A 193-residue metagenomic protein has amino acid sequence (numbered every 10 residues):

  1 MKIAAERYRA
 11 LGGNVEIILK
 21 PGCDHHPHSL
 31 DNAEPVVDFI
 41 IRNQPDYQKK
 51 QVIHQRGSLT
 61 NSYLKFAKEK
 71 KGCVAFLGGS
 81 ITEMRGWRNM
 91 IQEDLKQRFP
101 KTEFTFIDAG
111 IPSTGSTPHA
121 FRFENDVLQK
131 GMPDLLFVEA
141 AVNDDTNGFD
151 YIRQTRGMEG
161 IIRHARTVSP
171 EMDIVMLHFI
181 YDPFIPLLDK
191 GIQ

Functional and structural regions predicted by a protein language model:
M1, F76-G79, A140: Short glycine-centered, acidic/aromatic-flanked micro-motifs in structured strand/loop junctions that mark active-site
K2-Y47: C-terminal catalytic histidine-bearing segment of alpha/beta-hydrolase fold enzymes
I3-A4, D31, P35, F39 (+4 more regions): Alpha-helical elements of Rossmann-like donor-binding domains used by nucleotide-donor carbohydrate transfer enzymes
R7-A10, K65, H164: Alpha-helical scaffold elements within enzyme catalytic domains, especially in hydrolases
D24-H25, T82-E83, T114-G115, N143: Glycine-/small-residue-rich active-site loops that bind phosphorylated ligands and cofactors
D46-L77, I81-F104, Q129-D134, Q193: N-terminal secretory targeting modules
N89-T105, A109, T114, P118-Q193: Alpha-helical cap/lid subdomain in secreted, periplasmic, or secretory-pathway luminal O-acyl-processing enzymes
